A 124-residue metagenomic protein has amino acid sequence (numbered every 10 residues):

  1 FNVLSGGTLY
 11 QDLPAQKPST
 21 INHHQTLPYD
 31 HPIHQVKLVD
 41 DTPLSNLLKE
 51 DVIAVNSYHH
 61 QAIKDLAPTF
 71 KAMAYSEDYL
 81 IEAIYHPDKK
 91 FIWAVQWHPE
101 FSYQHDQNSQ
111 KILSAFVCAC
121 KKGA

Functional and structural regions predicted by a protein language model:
F1-L4: Short catalytic/ligand-binding loop motif for oxyanion handling, primarily in non-cytosolic enzymes, centered on
G6-Y10: Post-Walker A helix-loop "phosphate-sensing" segment adjacent to the P-loop in P-loop NTPases
P14-A124: Amide-donor transfer/coupling interface in amidating biosynthetic enzymes
